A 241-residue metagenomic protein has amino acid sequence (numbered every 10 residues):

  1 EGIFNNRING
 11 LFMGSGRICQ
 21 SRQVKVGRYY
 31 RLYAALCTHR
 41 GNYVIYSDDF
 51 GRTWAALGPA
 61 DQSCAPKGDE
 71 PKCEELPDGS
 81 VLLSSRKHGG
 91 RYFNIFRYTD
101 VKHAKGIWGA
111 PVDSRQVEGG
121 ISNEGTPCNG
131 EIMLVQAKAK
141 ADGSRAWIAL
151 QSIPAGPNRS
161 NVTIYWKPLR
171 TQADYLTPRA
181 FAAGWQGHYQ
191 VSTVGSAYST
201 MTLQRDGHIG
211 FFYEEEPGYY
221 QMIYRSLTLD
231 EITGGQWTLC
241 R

Functional and structural regions predicted by a protein language model:
E1-S15, C19-C128, L134-V194, R205-H208 (+1 more regions): Beta-rich carbohydrate-recognition and catalytic domains
